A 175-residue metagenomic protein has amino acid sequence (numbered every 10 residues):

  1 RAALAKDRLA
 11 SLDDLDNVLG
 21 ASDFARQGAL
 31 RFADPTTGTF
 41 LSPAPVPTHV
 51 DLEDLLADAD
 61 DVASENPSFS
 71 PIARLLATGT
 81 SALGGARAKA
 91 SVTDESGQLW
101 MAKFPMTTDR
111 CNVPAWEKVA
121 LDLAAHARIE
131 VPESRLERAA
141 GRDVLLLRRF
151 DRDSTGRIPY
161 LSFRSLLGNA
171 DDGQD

Functional and structural regions predicted by a protein language model:
R1-D175: Phosphate/dinucleotide-binding and metal-coordinating scaffold of catalytic cores in nucleotide-dependent enzymes
